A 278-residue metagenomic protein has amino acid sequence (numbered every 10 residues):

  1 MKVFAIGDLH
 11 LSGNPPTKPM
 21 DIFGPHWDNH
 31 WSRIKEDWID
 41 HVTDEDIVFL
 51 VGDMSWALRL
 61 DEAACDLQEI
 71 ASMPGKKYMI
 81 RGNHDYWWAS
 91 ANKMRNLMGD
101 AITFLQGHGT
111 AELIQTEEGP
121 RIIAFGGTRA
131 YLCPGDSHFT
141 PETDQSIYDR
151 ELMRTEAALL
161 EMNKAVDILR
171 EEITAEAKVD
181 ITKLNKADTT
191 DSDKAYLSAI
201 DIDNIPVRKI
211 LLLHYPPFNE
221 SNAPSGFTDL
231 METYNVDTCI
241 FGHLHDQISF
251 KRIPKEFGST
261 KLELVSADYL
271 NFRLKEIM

Functional and structural regions predicted by a protein language model:
K2, P15-T116, S225-Y234, V265-S266: Core catalytic region of metal-dependent phosphoesterases/phosphodiesterases, especially metallo-beta-lactamase-like
K2-D8: Short, hydrophobic/glycine-enriched beta-strand segments
V3, I47, I123-A124, R208-I210 (+1 more regions): Structural motif
D8, G52-D53, G82-N83, H214 (+1 more regions): Active-site glycine-centered loops adjacent to acidic/histidine catalytic or metal-binding residues that shape
L9-N14, D37, D85-A223, L230: Conserved catalytic scaffold of divalent metal-dependent phosphoesterases
P16-D21, N92, T110-G119, S146 (+5 more regions): Binuclear metal-dependent phosphoesterase catalytic core
A57-L58, F218-N222, I248: Short, solvent-exposed loop/turn segments at secondary-structure junctions
